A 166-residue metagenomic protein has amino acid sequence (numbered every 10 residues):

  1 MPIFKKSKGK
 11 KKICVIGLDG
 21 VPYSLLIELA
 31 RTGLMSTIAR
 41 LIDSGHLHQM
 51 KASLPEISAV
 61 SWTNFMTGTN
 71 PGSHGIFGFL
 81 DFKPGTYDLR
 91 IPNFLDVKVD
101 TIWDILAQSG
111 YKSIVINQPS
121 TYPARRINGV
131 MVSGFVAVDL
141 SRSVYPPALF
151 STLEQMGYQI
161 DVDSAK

Functional and structural regions predicted by a protein language model:
M1-K10: A short acidic-Thr-Gly-centered motif at the start of a beta-strand
K10-P22, L26, L41, F65 (+1 more regions): Beta-strand elements within well-structured catalytic alpha/beta cores of enzymes that handle phosphate/sulfate esters
I16, E28, P92-D96: Short, charged/polar micro-motifs that form catalytic or ligand-binding hotspots
G20, E56, S120-P123: Solvent-exposed loop/turn segments at secondary-structure junctions within structured extracellular/periplasmic domains
V21, G33-S36, T101: Generic recognition of stable, solvent-exposed alpha-helical segments in well-folded globular domains
L26-F65, T69, K112-I114: Short, structured active-site-proximal loop/turn typified by the sulfatase FGly-forming signature C/S-X-P-X-R
N70-K166: His/Asp/Glu-rich, glycine-adjacent segments that coordinate divalent cations and/or stabilize oxyanion chemistry on
